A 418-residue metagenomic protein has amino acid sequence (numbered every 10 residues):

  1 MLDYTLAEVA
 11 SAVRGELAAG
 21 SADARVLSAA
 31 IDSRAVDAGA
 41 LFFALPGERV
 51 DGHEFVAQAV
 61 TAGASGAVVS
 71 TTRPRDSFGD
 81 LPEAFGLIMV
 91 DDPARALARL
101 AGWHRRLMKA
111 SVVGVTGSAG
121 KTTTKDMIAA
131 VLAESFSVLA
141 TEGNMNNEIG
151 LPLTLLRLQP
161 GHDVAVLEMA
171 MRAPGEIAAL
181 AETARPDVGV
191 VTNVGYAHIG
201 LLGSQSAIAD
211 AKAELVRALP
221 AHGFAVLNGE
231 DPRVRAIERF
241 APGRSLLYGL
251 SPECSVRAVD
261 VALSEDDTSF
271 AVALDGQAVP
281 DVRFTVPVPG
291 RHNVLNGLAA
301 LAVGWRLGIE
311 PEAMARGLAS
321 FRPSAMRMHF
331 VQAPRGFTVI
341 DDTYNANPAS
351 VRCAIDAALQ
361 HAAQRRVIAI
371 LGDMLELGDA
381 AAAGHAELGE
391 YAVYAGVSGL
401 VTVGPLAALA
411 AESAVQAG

Functional and structural regions predicted by a protein language model:
M1-G114, T123-E134, I149, L156 (+2 more regions): Short, basic phosphate-binding NTP loop
V9, A40, A59, L100 (+13 more regions): Residue-level signal for inorganic ion chemistry
L17, L87-M89, V112, V138-A140 (+3 more regions): Conserved beta-strand scaffold positions in the cores of enzyme catalytic domains, especially in NTP/NDP-utilizing
G20-A29, R95-A98, N146-I149, M169-P174 (+5 more regions): Short gly/ser/thr-rich secondary-structure transition/capping motifs
G47-V50, S324-M326, T343-A417: Active-site beta-alpha connecting loops in nucleotide-dependent enzymes
V56, V60-T61, A181-E182, V393: Non-catalytic positions within long, well-ordered alpha-helices that form the structural scaffold/packing of enzyme
P74-P82, V188-T338, R365, E390-V393 (+2 more regions): Acidic, Mg2+-coordinating active-site environments of NTP-dependent enzymes
M89, A94-G229, R235-A241: Phosphate-binding loop of NTP-binding sites
